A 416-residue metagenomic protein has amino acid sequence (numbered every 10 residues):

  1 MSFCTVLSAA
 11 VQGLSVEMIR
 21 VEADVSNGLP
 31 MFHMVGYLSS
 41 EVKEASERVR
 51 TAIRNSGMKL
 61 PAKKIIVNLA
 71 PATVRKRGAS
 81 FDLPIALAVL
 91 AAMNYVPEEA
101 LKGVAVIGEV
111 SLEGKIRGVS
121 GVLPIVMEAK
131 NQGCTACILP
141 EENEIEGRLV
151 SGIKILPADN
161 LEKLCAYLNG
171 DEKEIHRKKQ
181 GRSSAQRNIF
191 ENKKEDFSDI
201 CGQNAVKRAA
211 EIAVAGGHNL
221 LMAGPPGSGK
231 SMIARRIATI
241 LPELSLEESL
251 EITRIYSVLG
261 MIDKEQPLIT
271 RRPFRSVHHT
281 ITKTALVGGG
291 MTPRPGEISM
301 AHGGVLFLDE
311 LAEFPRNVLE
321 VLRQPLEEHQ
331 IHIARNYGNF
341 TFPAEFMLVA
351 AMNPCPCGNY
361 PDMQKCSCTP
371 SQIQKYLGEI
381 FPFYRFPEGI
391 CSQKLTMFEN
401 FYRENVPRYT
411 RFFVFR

Functional and structural regions predicted by a protein language model:
M1-L221, P225-S231, I269, A334 (+1 more regions): Peripheral, non-AAA+ core regions of ATP-driven protein-machinery
E141, E310-L311, N336-Y337, A350-C355 (+2 more regions): A short beta-strand-to-loop transition that corresponds to the Sensor-1 phosphate-sensing loop of AAA+ P-loop ATPases
E172-I212, G216, E243-S299: P-loop NTPase nucleotide-binding/switch module
L221-D263, E328: Walker A/P-loop
F274-R275, R294, I298-G303, I333-N353 (+1 more regions): AAA+/SF3 P-loop NTPase mechanochemical coupling elements
H278, R294-L326, N359-D362, F383-Y384 (+1 more regions): Conserved AAA+/SF3 P-loop NTPase catalytic/coupling segment centered on the Walker-B
E320-F340: Conserved catalytic/switch belt of AAA+ P-loop NTPases
T341-E345, C355-R416: Phosphate-sensing "switch" segment of ASCE/P-loop ATPases
